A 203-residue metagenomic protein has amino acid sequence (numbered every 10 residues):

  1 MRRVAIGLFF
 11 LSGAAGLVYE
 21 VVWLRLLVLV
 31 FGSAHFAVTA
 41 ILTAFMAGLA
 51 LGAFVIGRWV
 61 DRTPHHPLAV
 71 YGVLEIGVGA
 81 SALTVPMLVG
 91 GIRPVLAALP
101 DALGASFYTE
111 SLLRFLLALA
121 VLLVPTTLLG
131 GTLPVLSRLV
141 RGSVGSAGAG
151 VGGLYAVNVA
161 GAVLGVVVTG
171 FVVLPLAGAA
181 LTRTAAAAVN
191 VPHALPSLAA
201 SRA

Functional and structural regions predicted by a protein language model:
M1-A203: Alpha-helical transmembrane segments of multi-pass membrane proteins
